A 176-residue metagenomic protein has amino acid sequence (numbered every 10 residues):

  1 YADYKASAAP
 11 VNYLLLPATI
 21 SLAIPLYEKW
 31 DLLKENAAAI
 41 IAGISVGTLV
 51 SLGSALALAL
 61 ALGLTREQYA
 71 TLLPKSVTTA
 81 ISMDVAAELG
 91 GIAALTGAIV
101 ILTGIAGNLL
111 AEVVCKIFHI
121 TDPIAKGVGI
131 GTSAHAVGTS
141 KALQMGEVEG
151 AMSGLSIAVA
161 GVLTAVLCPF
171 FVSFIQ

Functional and structural regions predicted by a protein language model:
Y1-P25, E35-G43, G47: Helical membrane-embedded segments and adjacent short helical loop/helix-boundary regions of multi-pass membrane
Y1-S7, W30, F174-Q176: Membrane-interface helix termini and inter-helical loops of multi-pass transporters
L22-E35, A111-H119, G138-M145: C-terminal ends of transmembrane helices
W30-L56, G97-A106, S156-G161: Entry/N-cap segments of selected transmembrane alpha helices and their immediately preceding amphipathic helices
A42-S82, T103-I120: Transmembrane alpha-helices that form the ion-translocation and gating core of multi-pass ion transport proteins
L60, A87-E88, K116, Q144 (+1 more regions): Transmembrane helix-loop junction
Q68-L95, I99-T103, T121-V159: Alpha-helical membrane segments and immediately flanking helix-loop junctions that form or couple to the substrate/ion
V166-Q176: Juxtamembrane boundary at the C-terminal end of a transmembrane helix
